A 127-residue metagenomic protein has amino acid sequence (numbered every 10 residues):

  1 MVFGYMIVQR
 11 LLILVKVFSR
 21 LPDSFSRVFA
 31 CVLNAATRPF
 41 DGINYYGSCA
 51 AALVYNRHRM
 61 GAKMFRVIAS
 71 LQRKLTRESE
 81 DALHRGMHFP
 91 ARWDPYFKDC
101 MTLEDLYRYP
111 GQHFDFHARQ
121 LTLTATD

Functional and structural regions predicted by a protein language model:
M1-D41, A69, R77-D127: Short, contiguous alpha-helical
Y46: Loop/helix patches that line or flank the sugar-binding groove of alpha-linked glycan CAZymes
R57-M64: A short, structured beta-strand-centered segment in the mid-to-C-terminal lobe of catalytic cores from group-transfer
